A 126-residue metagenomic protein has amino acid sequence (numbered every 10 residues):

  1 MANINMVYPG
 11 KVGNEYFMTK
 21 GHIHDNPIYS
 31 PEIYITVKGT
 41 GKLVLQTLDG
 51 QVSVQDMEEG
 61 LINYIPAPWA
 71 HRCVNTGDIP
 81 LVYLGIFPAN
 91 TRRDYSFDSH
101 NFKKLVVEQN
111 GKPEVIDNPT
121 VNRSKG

Functional and structural regions predicted by a protein language model:
M1-Q55, V74-L81, I86-G126: Active-site region of the double-stranded beta-helix
W69-R72: Short, charged beta-turn/beta-strand-edge "cap" motif at the junction between a beta-strand and an adjacent loop
